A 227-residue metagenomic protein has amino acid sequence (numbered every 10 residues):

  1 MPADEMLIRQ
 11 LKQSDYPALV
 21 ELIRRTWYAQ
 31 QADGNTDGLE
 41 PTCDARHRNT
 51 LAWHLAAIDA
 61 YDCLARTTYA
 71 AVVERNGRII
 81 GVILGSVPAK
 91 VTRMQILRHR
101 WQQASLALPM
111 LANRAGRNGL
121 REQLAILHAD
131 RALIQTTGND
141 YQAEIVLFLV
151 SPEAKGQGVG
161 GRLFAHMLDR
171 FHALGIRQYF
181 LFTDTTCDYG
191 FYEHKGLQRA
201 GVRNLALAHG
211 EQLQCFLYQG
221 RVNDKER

Functional and structural regions predicted by a protein language model:
L7-E21, Q30-G34, V87: A short beta-loop-alpha structural element at the N-terminal edge of CoA-dependent acyl/N-acetyltransferase catalytic
W27-A70, R75-N76, A132-I134: Active-site rim helix/loop that mediates acceptor-substrate recognition in acyltransferases
V72, R78-V87, H128, A132 (+1 more regions): Conserved beta-strand in the GNAT
A89-A143, A208-E211: Conserved acyl-donor/pantetheine-binding loop and adjacent beta-alpha core of acyl/acetyltransferases and related
R131, G161, T185-V202: Conserved active-site alpha-helix within GNAT-family acetyltransferase domains
Q142-A143, F171-D184: Conserved GNAT acetyl-CoA-binding A-motif
V146-F148, P152-K155, F180-G190, L205-H209: Conserved beta-strand-loop-alpha-helix junction that forms the acyl-donor binding cleft
V150, G156-D169, H194: Conserved acetyl-CoA-binding loop-helix of GNAT-fold acetyltransferases
